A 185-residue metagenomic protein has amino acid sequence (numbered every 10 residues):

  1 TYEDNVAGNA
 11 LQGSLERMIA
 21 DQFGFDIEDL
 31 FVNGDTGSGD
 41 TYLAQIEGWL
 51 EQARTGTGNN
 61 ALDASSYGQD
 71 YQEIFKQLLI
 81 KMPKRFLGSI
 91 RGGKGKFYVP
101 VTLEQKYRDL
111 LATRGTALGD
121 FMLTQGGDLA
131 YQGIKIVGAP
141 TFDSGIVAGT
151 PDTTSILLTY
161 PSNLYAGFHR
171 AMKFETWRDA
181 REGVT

Functional and structural regions predicted by a protein language model:
T1, Y98-L103, L158-P161: Helix N-cap / beta->alpha transition motif
Y2-K81: Alpha-helical scaffold segments that mediate packing/assembly in large oligomeric complexes
G13, G93, E182-V184: Residues at beta-strand starts and edge strands
D29-T36, S89-G95, L123: Short glycine-rich, low-complexity/disordered patches
E47-Q77, K106-T185: Sequence/fold signature of self-assembling virion shell proteins
E73-G115: Ordered core of a single globular domain
